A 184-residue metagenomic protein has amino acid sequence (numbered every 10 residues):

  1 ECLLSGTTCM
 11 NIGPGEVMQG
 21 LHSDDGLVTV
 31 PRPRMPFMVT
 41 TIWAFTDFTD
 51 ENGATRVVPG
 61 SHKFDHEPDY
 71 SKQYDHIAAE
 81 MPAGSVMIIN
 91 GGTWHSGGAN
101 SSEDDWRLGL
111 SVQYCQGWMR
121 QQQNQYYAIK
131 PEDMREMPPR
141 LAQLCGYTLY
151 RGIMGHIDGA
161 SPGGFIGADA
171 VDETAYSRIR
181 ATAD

Functional and structural regions predicted by a protein language model:
E1-T7: A short coil-to-beta-strand element that immediately follows conserved catalytic motifs
L3, M35-F37, D104-W106: A short, structural micro-pattern
T7, V39, G53, L108-L110: Change "...and in nucleic-acid phosphodiester-cleaving endonucleases..." to "...and in nucleic-acid processing enzymes
T7-M10, G92-W94: Generic short beta-strand segments
N11-G15: Short, conserved phosphate-binding/catalytic loop or strand-edge motifs used in phosphoryl-/nucleotidyl-transfer
E16-M81, M119-I129: Catalytic core of non-heme Fe(II) oxygenases with the double-stranded beta-helix
F64, P68-I88, G92-T93, G98-D184: Conserved double-stranded beta-helix
